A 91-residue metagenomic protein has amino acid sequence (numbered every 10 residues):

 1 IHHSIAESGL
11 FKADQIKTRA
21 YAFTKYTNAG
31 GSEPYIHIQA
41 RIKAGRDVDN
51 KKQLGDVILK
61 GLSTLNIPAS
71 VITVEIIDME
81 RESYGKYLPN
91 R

Functional and structural regions predicted by a protein language model:
I1-R91: A domain-level signal for the structural core that forms small-molecule/cofactor-binding pockets and catalytic centers
